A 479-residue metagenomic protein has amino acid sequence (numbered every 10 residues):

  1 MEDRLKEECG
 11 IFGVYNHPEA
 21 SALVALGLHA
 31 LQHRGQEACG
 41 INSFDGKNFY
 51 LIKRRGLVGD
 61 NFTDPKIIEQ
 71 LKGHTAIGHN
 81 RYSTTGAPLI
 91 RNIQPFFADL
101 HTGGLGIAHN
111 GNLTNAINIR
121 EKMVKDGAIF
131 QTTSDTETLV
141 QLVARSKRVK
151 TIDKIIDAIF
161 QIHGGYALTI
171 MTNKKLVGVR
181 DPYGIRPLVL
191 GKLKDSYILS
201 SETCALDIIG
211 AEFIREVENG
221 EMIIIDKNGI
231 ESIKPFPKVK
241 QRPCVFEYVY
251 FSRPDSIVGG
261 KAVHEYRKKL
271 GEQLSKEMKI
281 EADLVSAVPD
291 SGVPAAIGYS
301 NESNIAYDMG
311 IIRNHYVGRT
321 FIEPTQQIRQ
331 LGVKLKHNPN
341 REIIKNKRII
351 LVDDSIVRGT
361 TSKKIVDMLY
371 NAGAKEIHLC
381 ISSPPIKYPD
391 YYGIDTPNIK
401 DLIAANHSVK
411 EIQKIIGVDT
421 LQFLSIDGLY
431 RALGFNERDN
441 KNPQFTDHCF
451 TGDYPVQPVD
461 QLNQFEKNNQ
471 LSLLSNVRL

Functional and structural regions predicted by a protein language model:
M1-N219, I224-A282, V288, E376: Conserved short alpha-helical segments that host acidic/polar catalytic motifs at enzyme active sites
E19, T84-T85, N115, I185-R186 (+7 more regions): Flexible loop/turn segments at secondary-structure boundaries
F62, T132, E137, Y307-G318 (+1 more regions): A conserved beta-strand->alpha-helix junction
A108, M171, V179-R180, G191 (+12 more regions): Generic beta-strand/beta-sheet core signal
A128, R148-V149, K279-D283, N301-D308 (+2 more regions): Secondary-structure transition/capping motifs at alpha-helix termini and the adjoining loop/turn into the next element
D157, A205, E212-F213, G220-E221 (+4 more regions): Phosphate/diphosphate-binding loops
I159, K174-K175, G210-E216, D367-L479: PRPP-dependent phosphoribosyltransferase catalytic core
N304-I349, T360, K387-G393: Short, glycine/charge-rich flexible loops or terminal/linker lids adjacent to PRPP-binding catalytic cores
